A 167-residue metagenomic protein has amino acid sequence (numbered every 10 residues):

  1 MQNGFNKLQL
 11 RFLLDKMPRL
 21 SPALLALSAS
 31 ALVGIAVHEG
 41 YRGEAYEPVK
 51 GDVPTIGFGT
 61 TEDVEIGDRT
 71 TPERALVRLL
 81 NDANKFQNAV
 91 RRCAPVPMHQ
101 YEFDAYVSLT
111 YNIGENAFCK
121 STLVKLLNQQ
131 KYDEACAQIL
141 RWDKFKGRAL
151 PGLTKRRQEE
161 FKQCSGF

Functional and structural regions predicted by a protein language model:
Q2-D52, T60-V64, R69-N81, Q87 (+2 more regions): Long, amphipathic alpha-helical surface segments
I35, E102-Y111, Q138-L140: Short alpha-helical scaffolding segments that buttress acidic/His motifs in well-ordered protein cores
A83, T110-I113: Alpha-helical transition-metal enzyme core signature, strongest for iron centers
P95-E102: Structural motif
